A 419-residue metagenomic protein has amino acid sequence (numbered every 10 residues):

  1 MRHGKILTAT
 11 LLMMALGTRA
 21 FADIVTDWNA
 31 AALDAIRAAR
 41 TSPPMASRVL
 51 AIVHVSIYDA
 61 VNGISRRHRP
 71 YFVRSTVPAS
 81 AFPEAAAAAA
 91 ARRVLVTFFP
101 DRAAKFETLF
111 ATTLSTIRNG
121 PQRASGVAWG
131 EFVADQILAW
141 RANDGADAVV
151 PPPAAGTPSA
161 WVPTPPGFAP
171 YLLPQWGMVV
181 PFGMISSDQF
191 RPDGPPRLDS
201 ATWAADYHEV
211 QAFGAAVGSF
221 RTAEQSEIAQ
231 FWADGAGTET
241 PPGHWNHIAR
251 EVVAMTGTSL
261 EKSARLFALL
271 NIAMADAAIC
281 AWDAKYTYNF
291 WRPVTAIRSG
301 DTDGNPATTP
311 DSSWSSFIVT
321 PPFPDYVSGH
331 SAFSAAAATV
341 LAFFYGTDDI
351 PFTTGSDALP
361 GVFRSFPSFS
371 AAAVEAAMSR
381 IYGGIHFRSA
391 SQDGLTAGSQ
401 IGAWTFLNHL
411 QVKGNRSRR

Functional and structural regions predicted by a protein language model:
M1-T8: Bacterial N-terminal signal peptides that target proteins for export
T10-M13, A338: Short, linear, compositionally biased motifs with a strong N-terminal bias
A15-A20: N-terminal signal peptide c-region/cleavage motif recognized by signal peptidases
F21-R419: Acidic/polar surface patches and capping/hinge elements
